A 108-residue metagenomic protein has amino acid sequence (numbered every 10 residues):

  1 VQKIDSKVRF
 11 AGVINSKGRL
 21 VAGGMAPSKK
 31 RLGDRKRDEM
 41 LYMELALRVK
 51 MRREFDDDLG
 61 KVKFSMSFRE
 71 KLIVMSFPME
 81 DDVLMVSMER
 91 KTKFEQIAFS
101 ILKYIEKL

Functional and structural regions predicted by a protein language model:
V1-L108: Non-catalytic interaction/Regulatory regions outside core domains
